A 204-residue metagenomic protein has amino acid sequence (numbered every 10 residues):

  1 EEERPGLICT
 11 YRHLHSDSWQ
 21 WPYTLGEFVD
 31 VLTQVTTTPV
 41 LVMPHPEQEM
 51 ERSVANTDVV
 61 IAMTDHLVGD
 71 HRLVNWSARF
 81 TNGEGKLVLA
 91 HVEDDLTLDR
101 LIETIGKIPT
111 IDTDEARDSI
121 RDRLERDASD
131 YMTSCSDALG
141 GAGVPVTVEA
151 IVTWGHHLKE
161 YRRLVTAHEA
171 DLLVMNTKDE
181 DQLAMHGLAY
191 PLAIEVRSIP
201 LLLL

Functional and structural regions predicted by a protein language model:
E1-R52, R163-L204: Gly/Ser-rich helix-loop-strand patches that form or flank binding pockets for ribonucleotide-derived cofactors
H15-S16, Q48, V68, D95-T97 (+2 more regions): Surface-exposed, flexible loop/turn segments at secondary-structure boundaries
T36, Y131-E149: A structural motif corresponding to the C-terminal end of an alpha-helix and its immediate exit/capping segment
T57-D118, G140-T147, A170, E195 (+1 more regions): Small/aliphatic-rich secondary-structure junction motif
D112-D130: A short acidic, glycine-rich active-site loop that binds or catalyzes chemistry on phosphate/adenosine moieties
V152-L158: Charged docking surfaces used in two-component/phosphorelay signaling
